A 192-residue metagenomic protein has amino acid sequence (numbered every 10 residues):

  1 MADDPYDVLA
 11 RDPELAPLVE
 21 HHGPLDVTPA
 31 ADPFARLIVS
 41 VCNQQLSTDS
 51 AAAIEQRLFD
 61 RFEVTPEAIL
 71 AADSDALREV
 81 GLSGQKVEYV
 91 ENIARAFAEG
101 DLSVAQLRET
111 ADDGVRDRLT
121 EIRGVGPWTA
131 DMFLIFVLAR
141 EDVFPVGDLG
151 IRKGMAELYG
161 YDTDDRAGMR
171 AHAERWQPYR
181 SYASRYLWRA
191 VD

Functional and structural regions predicted by a protein language model:
M1-Q106, T110, A171-D192: N-terminal polyanion-binding entry modules of DNA glycosylases/AP lyases and select other DNA-binding proteins
R95-G100, I122, L138-V143: Histidine/lysine/aspartate-rich catalytic loop segments that bind and position anionic ligands
G100, D117-R118, G154, L158: Long, compositionally biased
Q106-R123: Short pre-active-site segment immediately N-terminal to the catalytic Zn-binding motif
T129, F133-V137, L187: DNA major-groove recognition helix of helix-turn-helix
V137-A173: Phosphate-backbone recognition surface of nucleic-acid-processing proteins
